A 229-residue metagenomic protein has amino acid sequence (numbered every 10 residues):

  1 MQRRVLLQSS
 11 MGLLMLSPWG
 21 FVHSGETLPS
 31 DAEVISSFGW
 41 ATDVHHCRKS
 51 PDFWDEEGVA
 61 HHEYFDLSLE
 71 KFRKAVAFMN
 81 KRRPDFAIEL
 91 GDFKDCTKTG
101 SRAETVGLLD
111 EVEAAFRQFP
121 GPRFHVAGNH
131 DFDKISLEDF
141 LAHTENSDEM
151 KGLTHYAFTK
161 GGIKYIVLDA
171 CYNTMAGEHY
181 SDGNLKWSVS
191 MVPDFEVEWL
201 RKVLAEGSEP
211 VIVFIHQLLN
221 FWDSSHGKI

Functional and structural regions predicted by a protein language model:
R4-G25: N-terminal export signals
G25-R102: N-terminal active-site segment of His-dependent metallophosphoesterases
L28-S30, E57-H62, K98-P210: Extended active-site neighborhood of metal-dependent phosphoesterases/phosphodiesterases
I35-D52, G162-A176, I212-F214: Active-site-proximal beta-strand elements of phosphoester/diester hydrolases
A41-T42, A87-G91, R123-N129, I212-I215: Active-site neighborhood of phospho(di)ester-bond hydrolases with catalytic His/Asp-centered motifs
V44-C47, F93-C96, N129-D133, C171-T174 (+1 more regions): Solvent-exposed loop/turn segments at secondary-structure junctions within structured extracellular/periplasmic domains
P210-V211, L219-I229: Long, structured stretches of catalytic cores involved in phosphate-ester chemistry, encompassing
